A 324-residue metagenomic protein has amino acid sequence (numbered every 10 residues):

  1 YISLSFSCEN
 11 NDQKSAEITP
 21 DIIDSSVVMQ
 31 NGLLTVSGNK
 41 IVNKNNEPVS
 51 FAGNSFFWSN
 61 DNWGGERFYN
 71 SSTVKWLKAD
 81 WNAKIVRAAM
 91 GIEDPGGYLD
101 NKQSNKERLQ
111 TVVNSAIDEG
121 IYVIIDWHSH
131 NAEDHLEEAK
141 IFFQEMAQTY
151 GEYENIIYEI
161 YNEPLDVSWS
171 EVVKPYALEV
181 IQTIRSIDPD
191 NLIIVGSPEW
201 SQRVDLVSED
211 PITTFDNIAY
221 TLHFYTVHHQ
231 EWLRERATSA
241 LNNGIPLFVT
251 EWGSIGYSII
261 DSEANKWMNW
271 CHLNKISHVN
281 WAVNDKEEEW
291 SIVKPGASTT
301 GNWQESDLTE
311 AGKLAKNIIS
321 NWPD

Functional and structural regions predicted by a protein language model:
L4-S7: C-terminal motif of bacterial Sec signal peptides marking the signal peptidase cleavage site
E9-N11: Bacterial signal peptide processing site
K14-I85, W303, K313-W322: N-terminal carbohydrate-binding accessory modules
V28-L34, W58, R67, K84 (+5 more regions): Extracellular glycoside hydrolase catalytic/binding regions
S59-N62, G91-P95, W200: Short active-site-proximal "capping" loops at secondary-structure junctions
T73-V74, V112, R236, W267: Residues within well-ordered alpha-helices
V74-Y150, E154-I156, I160-D166: Substrate-binding cleft and catalytic face of glycoside hydrolase catalytic domains, especially the flexible beta-alpha
